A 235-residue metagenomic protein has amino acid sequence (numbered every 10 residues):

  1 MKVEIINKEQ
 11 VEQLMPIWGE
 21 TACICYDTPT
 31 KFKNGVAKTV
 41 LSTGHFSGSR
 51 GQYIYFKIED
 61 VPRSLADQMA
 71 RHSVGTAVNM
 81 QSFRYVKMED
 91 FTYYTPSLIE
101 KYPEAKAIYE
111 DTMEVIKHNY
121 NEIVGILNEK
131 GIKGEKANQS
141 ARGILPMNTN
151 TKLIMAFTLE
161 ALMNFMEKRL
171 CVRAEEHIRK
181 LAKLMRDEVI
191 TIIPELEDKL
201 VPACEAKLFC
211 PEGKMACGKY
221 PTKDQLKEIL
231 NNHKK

Functional and structural regions predicted by a protein language model:
M1-K235: Family-specific signature for flavin-dependent thymidylate synthase
